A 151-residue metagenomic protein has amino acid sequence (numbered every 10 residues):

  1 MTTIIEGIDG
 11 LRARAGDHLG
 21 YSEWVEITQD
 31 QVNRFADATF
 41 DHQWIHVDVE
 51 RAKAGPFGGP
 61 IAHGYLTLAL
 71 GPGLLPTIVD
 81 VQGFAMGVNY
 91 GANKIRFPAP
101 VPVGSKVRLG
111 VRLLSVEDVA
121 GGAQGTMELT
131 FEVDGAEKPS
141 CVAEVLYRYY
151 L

Functional and structural regions predicted by a protein language model:
M1-R14, V101-L151: HotDog/MaoC-like acyl-thioester-processing domains
T2-A62: Catalytic strand-loop segment that frames the active site of acyl-thioester-processing enzymes
D17, Y21-E23, Q31, D41-Q43 (+3 more regions): A generic structural signal for short beta-strands and their flanking turns/coil linkers
G20, W24-E26, R96, P102 (+1 more regions): Generic structural detector for well-ordered beta-strands
Y21, A69, L109-V111: A generic structural signal for residues embedded in beta-strands
N33-A36, L68-P72: Predominant activation on well-ordered alpha-helical scaffold segments within soluble catalytic domains
G55-G59, P72-G110: Hydrophobic beta-strand-centered segment that forms part of the acyl-chain substrate-binding groove
H63-T67: A solvent-exposed, acidic/Ser-Thr-rich amphipathic alpha-helical stretch
